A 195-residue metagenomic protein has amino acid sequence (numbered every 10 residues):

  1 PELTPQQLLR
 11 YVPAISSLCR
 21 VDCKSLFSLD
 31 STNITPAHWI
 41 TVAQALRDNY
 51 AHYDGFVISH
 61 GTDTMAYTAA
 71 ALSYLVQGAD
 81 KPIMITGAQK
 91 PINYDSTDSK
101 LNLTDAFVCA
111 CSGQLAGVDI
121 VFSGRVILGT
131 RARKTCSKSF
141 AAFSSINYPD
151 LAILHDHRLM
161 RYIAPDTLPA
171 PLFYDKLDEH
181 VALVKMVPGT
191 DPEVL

Functional and structural regions predicted by a protein language model:
P1, D63-A69, S99-L103: Short glycine/serine/threonine-rich phosphate/pyrophosphate-binding segments that cradle anionic phosphate groups
P1-R47: ATP/NTP phosphate-donor binding region
T4-I15, L128-L195: Accessory alpha-helical/coil subdomains and C-terminal extensions that flank or cap enzyme catalytic cores
K24, T86, V184: Hydrophobic residues at beta-strand termini and immediately following loops that shape nucleotide-binding pockets
A45, T68-Y74, P192-V194: Short, charged beta->alpha transition segments
D54-G55: Structural motif
S59-K81: Short Gly/Thr/Asp-enriched flexible loops that form oxyanion-binding sites at enzyme active sites
I85-H155: Internal gly/pro-rich beta-alpha loop/helix module that stabilizes soluble enzyme cofactors or their anionic handles
